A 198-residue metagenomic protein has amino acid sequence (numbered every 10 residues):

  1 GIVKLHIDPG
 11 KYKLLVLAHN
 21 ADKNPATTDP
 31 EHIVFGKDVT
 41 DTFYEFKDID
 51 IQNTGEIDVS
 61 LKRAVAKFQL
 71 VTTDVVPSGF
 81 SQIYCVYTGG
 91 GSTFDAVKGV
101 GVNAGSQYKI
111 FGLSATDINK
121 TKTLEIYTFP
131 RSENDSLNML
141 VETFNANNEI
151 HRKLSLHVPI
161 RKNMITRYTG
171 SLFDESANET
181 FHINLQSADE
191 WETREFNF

Functional and structural regions predicted by a protein language model:
G1-K67: Short, low-hydrophobicity acidic/polar segments
G1-T28, G79-M164, E192-F198: Tryptophan-paired
K13-L15, E56-D58, K67-V71, Y84 (+2 more regions): Beta-strand secondary-structure signal
I49-Q52, H157-R161, F173: Short beta-strand edge segments in extracellular beta-sheet folds
I51, K62, P77, E175-A177: A generic structural signal for short, solvent-exposed coil/turn residues that cap or connect secondary-structure
V71-G79: Structural motif
T166-D174: Broad, structure-driven detector of short, well-ordered beta-strand segments within folded domains
D174-F198: Intrinsically disordered, low-complexity repeat and linker tracts
